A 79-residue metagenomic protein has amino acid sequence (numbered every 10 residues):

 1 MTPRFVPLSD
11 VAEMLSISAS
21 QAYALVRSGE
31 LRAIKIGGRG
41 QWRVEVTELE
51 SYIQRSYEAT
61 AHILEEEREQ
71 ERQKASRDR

Functional and structural regions predicted by a protein language model:
M1-A24, V46-R79: Basic Lys/Arg-rich amphipathic helical interaction modules
L15-W42: Major-groove DNA-recognition helix of helix-turn-helix-type DNA-binding domains
